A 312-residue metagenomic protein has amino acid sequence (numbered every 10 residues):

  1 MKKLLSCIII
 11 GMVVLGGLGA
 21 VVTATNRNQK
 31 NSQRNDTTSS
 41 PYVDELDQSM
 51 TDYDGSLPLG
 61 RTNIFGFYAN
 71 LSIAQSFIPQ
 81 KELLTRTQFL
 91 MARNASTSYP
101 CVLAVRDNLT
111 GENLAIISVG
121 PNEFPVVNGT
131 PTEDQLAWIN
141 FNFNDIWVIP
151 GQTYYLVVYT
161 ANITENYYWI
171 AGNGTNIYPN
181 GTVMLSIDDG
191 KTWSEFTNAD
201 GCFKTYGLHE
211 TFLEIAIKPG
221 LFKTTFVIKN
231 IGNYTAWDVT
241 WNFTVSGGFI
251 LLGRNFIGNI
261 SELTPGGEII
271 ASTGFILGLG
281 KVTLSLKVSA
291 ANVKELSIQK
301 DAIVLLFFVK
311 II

Functional and structural regions predicted by a protein language model:
M1-L46, T87, L156, F203 (+7 more regions): Secretory targeting signatures
N31-E112, I146-T153, Y159-E210: Beta-sheet-rich sandwich/jelly-roll-like modules and their strand-loop junctions
N113-E123, G247-G258: Short beta-strand and strand-turn-strand segments in soluble, beta-rich domains
N122-Q135, I260-E268: Short proline/glycine- and polar residue-rich coil/turn motifs
T160-N162, S186, T244, S261 (+1 more regions): Enriched for extracellular/lumenal, surface-exposed ectodomains of secreted and cell-surface proteins
I228-G232: Asparagine-centered strand-capping/turn motif at beta-strand->loop junctions
I250-G280: Intrinsically disordered, low-complexity Pro/Gly/Ser/Thr-rich segments with frequent PxxP/GP/PP motifs and embedded
F275-I312: Terminal connector regions
